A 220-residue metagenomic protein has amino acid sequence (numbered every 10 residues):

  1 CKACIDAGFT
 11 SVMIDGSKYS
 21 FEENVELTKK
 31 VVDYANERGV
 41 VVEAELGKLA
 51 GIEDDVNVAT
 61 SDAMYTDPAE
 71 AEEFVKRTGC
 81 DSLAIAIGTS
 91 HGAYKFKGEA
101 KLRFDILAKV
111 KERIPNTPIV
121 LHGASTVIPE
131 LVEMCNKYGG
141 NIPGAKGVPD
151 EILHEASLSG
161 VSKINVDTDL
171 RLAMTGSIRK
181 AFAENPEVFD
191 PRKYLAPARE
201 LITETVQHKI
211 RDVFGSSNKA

Functional and structural regions predicted by a protein language model:
C1-P118, P129-M134, Y138-G144, D150 (+4 more regions): Alpha/beta enzyme core
H122-T126: Short catalytic/ligand-gating loop segments at beta-alpha or beta-beta junctions within enzyme catalytic domains
K137, V148-A220: C-terminal alpha-helical cap/extension of soluble enzyme domains
